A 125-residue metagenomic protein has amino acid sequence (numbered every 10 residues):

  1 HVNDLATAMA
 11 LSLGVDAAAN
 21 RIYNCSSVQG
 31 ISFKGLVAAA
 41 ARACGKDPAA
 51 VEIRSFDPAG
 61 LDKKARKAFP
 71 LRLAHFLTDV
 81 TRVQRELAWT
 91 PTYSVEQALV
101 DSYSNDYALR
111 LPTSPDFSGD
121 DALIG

Functional and structural regions predicted by a protein language model:
H1-L13, R21, V100: Substrate-positioning beta->alpha
H1-L5, S32, P91-V95: An acidic site on a long C-lobe helix of protein kinase domains
V2, G35, G60-T90, L111: Conserved C-terminal active-site "lid" loop/helix of NAD(P)H-dependent oxidoreductases that clamps the redox cofactor
A8, I31, A39, E86 (+1 more regions): Generic alpha-helical secondary-structure signal
L11-A68: Mid/C-terminal beta-alpha module of Rossmann-like enzyme folds, strongest in SDR-family dehydrogenases/epimerases
S12-D16, E86, N105-L109: Generic structural signal for alpha-helix termini and adjacent loop/cap motifs
P48, T90-P91: Residue-level detector of short coil/turn "hinge" positions at structural boundaries
V95-G125: Amphipathic terminal alpha-helices
